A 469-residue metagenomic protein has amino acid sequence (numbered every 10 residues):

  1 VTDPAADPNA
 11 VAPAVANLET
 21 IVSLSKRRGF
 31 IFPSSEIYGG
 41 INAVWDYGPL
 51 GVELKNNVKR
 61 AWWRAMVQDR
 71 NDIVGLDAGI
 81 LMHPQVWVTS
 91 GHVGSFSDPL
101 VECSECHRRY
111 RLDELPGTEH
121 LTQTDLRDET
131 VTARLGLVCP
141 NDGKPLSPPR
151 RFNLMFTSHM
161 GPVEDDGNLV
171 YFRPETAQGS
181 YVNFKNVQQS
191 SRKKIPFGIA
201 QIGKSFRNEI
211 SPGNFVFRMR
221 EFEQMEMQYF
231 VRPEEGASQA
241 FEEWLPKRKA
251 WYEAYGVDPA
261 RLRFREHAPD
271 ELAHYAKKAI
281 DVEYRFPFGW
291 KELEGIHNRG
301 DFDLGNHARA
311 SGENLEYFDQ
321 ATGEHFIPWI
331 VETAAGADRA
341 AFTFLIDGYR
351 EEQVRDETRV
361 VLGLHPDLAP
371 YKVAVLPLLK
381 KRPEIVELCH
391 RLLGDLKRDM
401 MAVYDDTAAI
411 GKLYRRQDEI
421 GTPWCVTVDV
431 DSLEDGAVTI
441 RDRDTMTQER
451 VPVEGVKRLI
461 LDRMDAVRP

Functional and structural regions predicted by a protein language model:
V1-P469: NTP/phosphate- and nucleic-acid-binding module
